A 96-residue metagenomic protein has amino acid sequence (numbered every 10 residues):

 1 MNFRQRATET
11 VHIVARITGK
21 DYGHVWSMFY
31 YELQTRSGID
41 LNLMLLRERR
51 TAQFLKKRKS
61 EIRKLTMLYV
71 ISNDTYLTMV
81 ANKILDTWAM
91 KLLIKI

Functional and structural regions predicted by a protein language model:
M1-I96: Positively charged, phosphate-engaging catalytic surfaces used for nucleic-acid and nucleotide handling
